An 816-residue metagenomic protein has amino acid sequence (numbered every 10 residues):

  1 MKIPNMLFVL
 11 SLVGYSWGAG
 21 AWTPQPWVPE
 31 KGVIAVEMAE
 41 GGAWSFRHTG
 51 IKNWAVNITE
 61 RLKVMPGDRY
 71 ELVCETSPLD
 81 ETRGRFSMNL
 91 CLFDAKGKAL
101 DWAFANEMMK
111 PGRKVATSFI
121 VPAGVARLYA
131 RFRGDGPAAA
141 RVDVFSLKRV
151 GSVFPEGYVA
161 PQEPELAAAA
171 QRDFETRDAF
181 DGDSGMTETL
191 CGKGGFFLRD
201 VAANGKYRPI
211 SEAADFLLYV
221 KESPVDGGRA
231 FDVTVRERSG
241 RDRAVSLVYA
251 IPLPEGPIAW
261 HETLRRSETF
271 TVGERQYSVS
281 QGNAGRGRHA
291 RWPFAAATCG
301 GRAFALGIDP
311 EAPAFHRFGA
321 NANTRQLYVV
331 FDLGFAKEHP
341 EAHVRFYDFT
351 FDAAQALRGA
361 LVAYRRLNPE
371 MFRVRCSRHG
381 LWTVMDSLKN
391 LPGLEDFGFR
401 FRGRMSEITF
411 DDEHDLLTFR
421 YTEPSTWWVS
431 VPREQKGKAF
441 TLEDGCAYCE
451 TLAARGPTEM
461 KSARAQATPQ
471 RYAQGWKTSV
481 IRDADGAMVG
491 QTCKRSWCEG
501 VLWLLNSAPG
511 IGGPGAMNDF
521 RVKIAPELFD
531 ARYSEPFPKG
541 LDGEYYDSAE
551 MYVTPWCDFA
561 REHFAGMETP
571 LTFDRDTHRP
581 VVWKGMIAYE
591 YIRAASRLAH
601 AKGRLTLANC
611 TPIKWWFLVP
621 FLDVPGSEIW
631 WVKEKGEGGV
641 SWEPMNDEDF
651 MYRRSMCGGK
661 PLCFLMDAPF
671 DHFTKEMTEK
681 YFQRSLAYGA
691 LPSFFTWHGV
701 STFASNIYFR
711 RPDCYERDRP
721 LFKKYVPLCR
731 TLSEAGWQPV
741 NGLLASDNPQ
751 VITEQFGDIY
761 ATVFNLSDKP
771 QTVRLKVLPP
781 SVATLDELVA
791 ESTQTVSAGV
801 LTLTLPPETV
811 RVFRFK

Functional and structural regions predicted by a protein language model:
W17-G205, D226: Extracellular and organelle-lumenal recognition/adhesion modules and their flexible linkers in secreted
D101-F104, K148, S152-E156, P161 (+6 more regions): Carbohydrate-recognition beta-sandwich/jelly-roll modules in extracellular/periplasmic carbohydrate-active proteins
G134, V235-S239, V763-S767: Asparagine-centered strand-capping/turn motif at beta-strand->loop junctions
E338-F349, A354, E413, K584-K776 (+2 more regions): Active-site-proximal substrate-binding groove within the catalytic cores of carbohydrate-active enzymes
H379-L388, E395-G403, E499-E535, F573-A588 (+1 more regions): The substrate-binding groove and active-site-proximal loops of carbohydrate-active enzymes, especially glycoside
R420-P538: Active-site-adjacent "subsite" loops/lids of carbohydrate-active enzymes
K523-L618: Active-site neighborhood of glycoside hydrolase catalytic domains
S797-K816: C-terminal beta-strand-rich structural cap/linker in extracellular carbohydrate-active enzymes
